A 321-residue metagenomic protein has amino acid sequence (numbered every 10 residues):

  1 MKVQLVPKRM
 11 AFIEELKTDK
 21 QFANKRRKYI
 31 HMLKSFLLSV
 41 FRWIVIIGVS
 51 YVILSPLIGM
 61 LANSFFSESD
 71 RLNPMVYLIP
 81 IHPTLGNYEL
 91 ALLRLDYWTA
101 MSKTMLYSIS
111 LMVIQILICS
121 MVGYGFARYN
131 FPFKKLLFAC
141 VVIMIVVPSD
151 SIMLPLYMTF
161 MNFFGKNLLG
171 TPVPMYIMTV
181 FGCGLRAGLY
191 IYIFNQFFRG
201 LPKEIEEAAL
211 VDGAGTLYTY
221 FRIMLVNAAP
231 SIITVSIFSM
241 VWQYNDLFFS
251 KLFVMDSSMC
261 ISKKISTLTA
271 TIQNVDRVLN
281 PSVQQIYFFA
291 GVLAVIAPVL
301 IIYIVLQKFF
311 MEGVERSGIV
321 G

Functional and structural regions predicted by a protein language model:
M1-M32: Short, Lys/Arg-rich, polar N-terminal cytosolic tail immediately upstream of the first transmembrane signal-anchor
V6, I13-L16, S35-G321: A structural signal for multi-pass alpha-helical bundles of membrane permease subunits that mediate small-molecule
